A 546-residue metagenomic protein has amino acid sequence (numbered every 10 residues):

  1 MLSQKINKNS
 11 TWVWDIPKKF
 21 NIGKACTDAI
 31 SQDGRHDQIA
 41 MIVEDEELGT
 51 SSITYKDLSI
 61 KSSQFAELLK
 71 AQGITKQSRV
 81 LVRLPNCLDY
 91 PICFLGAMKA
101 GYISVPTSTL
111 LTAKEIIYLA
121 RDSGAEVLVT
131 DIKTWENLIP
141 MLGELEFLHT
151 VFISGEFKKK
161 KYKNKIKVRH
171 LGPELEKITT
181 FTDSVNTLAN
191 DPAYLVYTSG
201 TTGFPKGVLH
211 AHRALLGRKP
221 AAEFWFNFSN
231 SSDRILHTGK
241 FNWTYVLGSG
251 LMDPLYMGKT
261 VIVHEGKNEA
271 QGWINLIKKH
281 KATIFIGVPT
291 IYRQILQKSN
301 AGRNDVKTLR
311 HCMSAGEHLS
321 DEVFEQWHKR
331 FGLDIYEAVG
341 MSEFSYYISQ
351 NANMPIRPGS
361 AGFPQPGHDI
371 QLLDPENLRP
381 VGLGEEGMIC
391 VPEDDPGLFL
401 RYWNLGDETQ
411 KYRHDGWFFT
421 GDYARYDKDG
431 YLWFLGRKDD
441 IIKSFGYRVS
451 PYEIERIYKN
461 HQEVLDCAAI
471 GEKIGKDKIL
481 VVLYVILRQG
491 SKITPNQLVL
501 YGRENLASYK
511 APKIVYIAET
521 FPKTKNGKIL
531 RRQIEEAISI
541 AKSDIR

Functional and structural regions predicted by a protein language model:
D37-C87, P91-L95, T112-I117, G172-P173: Conserved AMP-binding/adenylate-forming core of the ANL superfamily
D37-I39, L175-Y197, F204, F228-R234: Conserved pre-ATP/AMP-binding loop-to-beta segment of ANL
S51-K56, N186, A193-G217: Conserved AMP-binding A3 loop
L111, L128-T130, F285, E393 (+3 more regions): AMP-binding/adenylate-forming catalytic core of the ANL superfamily
H170, Y256-K259, A282-G287, L296-R357 (+1 more regions): Gly/Ser/Thr-rich phosphate-binding loop
L216-H237, T244-T283, Q294, K298: Conserved AMP-binding/adenylation subdomain of ANL enzymes
G367, R379-K411, V449: Conserved ATP/PPi-binding loop(s) of AMP-dependent carboxylate-activating enzymes
E504-I529: AMP-binding/adenylate-forming catalytic domain of the ANL superfamily
